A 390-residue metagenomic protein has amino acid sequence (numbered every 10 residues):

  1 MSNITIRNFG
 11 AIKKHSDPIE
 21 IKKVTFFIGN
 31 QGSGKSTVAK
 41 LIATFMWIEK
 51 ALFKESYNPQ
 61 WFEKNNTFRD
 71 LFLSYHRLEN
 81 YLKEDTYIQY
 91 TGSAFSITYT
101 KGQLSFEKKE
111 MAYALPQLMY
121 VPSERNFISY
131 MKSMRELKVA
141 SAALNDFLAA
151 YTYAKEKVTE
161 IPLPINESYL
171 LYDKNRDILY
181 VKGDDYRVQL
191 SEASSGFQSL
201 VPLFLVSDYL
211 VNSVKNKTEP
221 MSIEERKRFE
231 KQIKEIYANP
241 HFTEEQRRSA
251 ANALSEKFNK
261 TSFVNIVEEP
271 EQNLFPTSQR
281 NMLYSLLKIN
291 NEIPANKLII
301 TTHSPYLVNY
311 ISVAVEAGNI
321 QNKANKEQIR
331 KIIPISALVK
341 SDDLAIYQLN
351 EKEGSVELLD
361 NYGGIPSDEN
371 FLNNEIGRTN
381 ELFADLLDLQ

Functional and structural regions predicted by a protein language model:
M1-K174, A253-L254, E292-A295, V308-N309 (+4 more regions): P-loop NTPase switch/coupling surface
T91-T98, V121-K260: Extended helical coiled-coil dimerization/tether regions that scaffold and oligomerize large DNA-maintenance assemblies
N265, N296-T301: Conserved H-loop
E268-P270: Walker B catalytic acidic pair
F275-P276: Conserved D-loop-proximal element of ABC-family nucleotide-binding domains
N281-L286: Conserved hydrophobic alpha-helix in the ABC-type ATPase nucleotide-binding domain
T302-Y306: Conserved H-loop
